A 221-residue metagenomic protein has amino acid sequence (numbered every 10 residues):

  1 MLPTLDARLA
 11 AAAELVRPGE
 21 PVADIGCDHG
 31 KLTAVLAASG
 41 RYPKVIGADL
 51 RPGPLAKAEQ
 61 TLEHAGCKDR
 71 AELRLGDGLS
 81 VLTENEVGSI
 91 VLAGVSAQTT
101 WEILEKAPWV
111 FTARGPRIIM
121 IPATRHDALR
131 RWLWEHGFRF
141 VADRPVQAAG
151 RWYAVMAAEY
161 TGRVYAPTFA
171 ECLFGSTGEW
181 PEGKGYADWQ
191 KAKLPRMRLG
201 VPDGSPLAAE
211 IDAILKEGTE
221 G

Functional and structural regions predicted by a protein language model:
M1-E20, A34: S-adenosyl-L-methionine
L2-A7, S80-V81, E86, Q98-G221: Class I S-adenosyl-L-methionine
G19-D28: Conserved class I S-adenosyl-L-methionine
H29-R41: Conserved SAM-binding loop of SAM-dependent methyltransferases across substrates and taxa, primarily the Class I
K44-D49: Conserved SAM-binding motif I beta-strand of class I
R51-G53: Conserved SAM/SAH-binding beta-strand->alpha-helix loop
A56-N85: S-adenosyl-L-methionine
E86-G94: Short SAM/SAH-binding signature in class I
